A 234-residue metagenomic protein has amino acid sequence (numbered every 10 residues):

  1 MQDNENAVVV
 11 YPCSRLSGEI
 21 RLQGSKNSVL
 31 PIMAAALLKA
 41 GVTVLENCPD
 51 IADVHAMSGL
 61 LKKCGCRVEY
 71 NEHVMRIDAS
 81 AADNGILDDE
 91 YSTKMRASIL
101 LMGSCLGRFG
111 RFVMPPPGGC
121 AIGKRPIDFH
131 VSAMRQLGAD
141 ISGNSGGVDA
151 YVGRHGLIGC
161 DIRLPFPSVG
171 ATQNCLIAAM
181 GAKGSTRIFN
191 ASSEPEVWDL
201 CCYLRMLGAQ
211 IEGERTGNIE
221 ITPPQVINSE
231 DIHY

Functional and structural regions predicted by a protein language model:
M1-Y234: Structural preference for solvent-exposed beta-strand-turn elements and adjacent flexible terminal/loop segments within
